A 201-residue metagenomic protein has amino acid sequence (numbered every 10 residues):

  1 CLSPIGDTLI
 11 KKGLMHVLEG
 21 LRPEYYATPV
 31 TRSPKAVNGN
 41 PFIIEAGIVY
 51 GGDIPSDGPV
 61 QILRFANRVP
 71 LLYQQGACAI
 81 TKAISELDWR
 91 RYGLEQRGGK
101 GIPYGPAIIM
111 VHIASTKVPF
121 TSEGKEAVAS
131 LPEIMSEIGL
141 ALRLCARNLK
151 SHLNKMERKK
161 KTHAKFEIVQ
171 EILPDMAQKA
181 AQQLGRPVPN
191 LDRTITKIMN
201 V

Functional and structural regions predicted by a protein language model:
C1-G52: Glycine/threonine-rich ATP-lid/beta-loop region of ATP-binding domains
C1-H16, N154-E167, T196: A glycine-rich phosphate-binding loop feature that marks nucleotide/adenosyl-phosphate handling sites
Y26-P29, G185, P189-V201: N-terminal, positively charged regions that mediate nucleic acid binding
G51-T194: Charged regulatory segments coupled to nucleotide-binding catalytic modules in large multidomain enzymes
